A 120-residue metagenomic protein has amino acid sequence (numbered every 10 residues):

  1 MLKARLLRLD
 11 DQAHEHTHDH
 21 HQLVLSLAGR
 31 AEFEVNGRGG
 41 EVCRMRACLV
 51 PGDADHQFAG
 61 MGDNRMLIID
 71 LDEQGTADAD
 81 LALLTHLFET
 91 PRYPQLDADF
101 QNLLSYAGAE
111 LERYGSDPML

Functional and structural regions predicted by a protein language model:
M1-H86: N-terminal regulatory/effector-sensing and dimerization cores that precede helix-turn-helix DNA-binding domains
D78-L120: Amphipathic alpha-helical segments enriched in hydrophobic/aromatic residues interleaved with Lys/Arg
